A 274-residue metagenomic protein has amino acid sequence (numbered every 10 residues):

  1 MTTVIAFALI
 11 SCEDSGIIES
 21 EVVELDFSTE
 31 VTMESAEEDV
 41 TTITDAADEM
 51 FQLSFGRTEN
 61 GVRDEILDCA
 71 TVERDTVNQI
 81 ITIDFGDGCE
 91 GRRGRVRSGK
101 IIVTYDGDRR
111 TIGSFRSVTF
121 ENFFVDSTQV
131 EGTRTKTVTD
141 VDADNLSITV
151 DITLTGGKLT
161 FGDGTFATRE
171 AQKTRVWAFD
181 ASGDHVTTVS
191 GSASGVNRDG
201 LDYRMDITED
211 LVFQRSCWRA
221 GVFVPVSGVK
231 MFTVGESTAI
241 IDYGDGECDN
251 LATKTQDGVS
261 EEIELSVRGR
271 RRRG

Functional and structural regions predicted by a protein language model:
M1-T3: Sec-dependent signal peptide recognition, specifically the positively charged N-region followed immediately by
F7-S11: C-terminal motif of bacterial Sec signal peptides marking the signal peptidase cleavage site
E13-G274: Low-complexity, intrinsically disordered segments exposed to solvent
